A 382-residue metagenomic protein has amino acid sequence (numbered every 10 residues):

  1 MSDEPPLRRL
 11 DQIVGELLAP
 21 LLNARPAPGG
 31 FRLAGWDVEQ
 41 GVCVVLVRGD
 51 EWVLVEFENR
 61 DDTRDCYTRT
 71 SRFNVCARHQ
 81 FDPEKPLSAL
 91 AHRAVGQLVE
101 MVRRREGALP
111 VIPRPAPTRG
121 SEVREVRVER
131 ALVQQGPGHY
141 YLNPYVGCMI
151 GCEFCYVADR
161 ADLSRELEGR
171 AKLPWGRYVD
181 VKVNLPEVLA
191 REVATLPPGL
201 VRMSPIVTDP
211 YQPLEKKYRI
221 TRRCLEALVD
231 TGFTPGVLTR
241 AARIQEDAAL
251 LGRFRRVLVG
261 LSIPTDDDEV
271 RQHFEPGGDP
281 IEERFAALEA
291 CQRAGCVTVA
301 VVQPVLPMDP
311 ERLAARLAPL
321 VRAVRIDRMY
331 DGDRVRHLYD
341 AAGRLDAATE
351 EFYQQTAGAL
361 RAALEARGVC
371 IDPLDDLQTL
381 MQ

Functional and structural regions predicted by a protein language model:
M1-E51, N59-H92, G96, V305-Q382: Auxiliary Fe-S-binding modules of radical SAM enzymes
D82-P86, R177, V181, K216-R219 (+2 more regions): Alpha-helix N-cap and loop-to-helix initiation/capping positions
S88-V126: A broadly conserved sequence feature marking short terminus-proximal activation segments in nucleic acid-centric
R114-L258, D266-E269, I281, P310: Conserved Radical SAM active-site core
V201-M203, T234-G236, R256-G260, V297-V299 (+2 more regions): Structural preference for beta-strand elements that scaffold enzyme active sites
V207-D209, R240-A242, S262-D266, Q303-V305 (+2 more regions): Active-site beta-loop-alpha junctions enriched in small/polar residues
L225-V229, G252, F285-G295, R361 (+1 more regions): Surface-exposed amphipathic alpha-helices with a cationic face
G277, A287-D309: Conserved strand-turn element in the central/C-terminal portion of the radical SAM core barrel that lines
